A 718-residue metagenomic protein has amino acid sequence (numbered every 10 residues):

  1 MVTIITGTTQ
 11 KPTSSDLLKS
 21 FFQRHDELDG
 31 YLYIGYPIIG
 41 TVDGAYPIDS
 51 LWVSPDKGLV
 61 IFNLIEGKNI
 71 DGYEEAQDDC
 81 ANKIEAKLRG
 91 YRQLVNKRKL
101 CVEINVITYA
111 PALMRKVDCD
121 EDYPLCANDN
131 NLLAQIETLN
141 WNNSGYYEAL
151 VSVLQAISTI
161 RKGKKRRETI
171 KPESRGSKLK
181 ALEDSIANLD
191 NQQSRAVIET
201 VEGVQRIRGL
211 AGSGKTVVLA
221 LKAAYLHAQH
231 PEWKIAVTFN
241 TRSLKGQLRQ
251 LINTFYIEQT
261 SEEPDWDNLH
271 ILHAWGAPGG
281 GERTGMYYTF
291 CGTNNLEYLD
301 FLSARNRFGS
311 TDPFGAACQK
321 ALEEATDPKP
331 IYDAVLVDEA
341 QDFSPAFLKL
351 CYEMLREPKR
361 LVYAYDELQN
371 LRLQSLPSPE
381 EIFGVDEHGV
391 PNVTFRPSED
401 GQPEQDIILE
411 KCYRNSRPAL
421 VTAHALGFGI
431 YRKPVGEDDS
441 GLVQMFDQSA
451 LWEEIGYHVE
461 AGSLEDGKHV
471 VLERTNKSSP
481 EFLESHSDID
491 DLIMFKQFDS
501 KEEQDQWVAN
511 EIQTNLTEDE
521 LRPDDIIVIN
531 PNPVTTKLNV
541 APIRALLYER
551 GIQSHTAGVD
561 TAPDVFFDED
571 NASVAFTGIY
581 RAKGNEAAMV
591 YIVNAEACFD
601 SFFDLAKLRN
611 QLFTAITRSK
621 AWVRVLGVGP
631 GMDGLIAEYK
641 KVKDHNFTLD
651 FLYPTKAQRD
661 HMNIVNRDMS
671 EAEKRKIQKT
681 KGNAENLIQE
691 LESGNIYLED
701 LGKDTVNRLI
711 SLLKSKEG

Functional and structural regions predicted by a protein language model:
M1-E168: Accessory nucleic-acid engagement/destabilization modules that flank
D29, I48, I331-Y332, A587: Local beta-strand N-terminus motif with an aromatic residue
S54-G90, K99-C101, K116-N130, I252-D327 (+3 more regions): Conserved P-loop NTPase-based nucleic-acid remodeling module centered on helicase motor cores
N82-R92, N610-V623: Metal-dependent nuclease catalytic cores in nucleic-acid-processing enzymes, especially RNase H-like/related
A127-A211, V217-H230: Pre-Walker A segment
E173-R208, L272, R283-F383, K411 (+2 more regions): Conserved helicase NTPase motor core
R206-A236, N240-W266, A274-P278, A334 (+2 more regions): Conserved helicase motor core of SF1/SF2 NTP-dependent helicases
